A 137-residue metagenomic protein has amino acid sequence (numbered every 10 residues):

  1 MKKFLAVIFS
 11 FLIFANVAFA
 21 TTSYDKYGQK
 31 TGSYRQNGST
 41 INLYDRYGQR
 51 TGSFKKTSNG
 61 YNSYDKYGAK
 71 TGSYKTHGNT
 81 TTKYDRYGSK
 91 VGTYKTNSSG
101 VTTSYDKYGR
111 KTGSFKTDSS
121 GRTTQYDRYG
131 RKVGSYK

Functional and structural regions predicted by a protein language model:
L5, A15-A20: Sec/Tat signal peptide C-region and signal peptidase I cleavage site
A6-S10: Sec-dependent N-terminal signal peptides
F14-A15, Y61: Hydrophobic alpha-helical membrane context
A20-K137: Repetitive, compositionally biased segments used for assembly/scaffolding
